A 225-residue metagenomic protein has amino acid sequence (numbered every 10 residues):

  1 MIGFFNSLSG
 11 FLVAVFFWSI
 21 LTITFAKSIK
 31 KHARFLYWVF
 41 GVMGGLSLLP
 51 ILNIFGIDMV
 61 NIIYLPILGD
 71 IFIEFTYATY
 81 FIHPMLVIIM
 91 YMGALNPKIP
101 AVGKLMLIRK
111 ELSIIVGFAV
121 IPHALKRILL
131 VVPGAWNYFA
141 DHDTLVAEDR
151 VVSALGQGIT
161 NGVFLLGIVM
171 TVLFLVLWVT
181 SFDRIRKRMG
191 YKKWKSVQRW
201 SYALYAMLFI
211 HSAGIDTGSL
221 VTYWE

Functional and structural regions predicted by a protein language model:
M1-E225: Membrane-embedded alpha-helical bundles that constitute the cytochrome b-like, heme-associated redox core of multi-pass
